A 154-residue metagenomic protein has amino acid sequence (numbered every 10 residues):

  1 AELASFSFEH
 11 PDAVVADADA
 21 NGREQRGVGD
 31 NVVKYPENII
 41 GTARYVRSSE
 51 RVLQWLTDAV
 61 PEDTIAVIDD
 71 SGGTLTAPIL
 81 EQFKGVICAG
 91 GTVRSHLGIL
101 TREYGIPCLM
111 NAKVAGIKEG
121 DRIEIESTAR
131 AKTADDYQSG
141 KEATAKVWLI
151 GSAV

Functional and structural regions predicted by a protein language model:
A1-C88, R94, I99-V154: Non-catalytic, soluble scaffold/interaction modules
